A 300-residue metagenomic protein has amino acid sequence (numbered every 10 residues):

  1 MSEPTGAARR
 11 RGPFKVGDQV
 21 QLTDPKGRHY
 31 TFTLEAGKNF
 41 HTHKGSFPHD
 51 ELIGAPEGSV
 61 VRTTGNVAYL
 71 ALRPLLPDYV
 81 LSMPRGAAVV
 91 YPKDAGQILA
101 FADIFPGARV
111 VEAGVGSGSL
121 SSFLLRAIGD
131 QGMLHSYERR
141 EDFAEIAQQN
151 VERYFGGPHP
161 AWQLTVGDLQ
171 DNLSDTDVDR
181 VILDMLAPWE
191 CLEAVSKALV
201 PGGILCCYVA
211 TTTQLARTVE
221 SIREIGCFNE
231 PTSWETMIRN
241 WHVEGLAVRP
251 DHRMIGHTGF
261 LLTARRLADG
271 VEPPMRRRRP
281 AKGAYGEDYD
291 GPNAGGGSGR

Functional and structural regions predicted by a protein language model:
M1-R73: N-terminal auxiliary segments of SAM/dcSAM-dependent transferases
R11-G12, S82-A95: Conserved SAM-binding loop and adjacent beta-strand
A100-F105, A127, F155, L173 (+1 more regions): Glycine-rich helix-loop-beta junction characteristic of Rossmann-like nucleotide cofactor-binding loops
F105-G116: Conserved class I S-adenosyl-L-methionine
A108, G132, G203: Glycine-centered, small-residue-biased loops immediately flanking beta-strands in adenine/cofactor-binding cores
S117-D130: Conserved SAM-binding loop of SAM-dependent methyltransferases across substrates and taxa, primarily the Class I
Y137-P188: S-adenosyl-L-methionine
L192-F260: C-terminal substrate-binding/active-site "lid" region of AdoMet-derived donor-dependent transferases
